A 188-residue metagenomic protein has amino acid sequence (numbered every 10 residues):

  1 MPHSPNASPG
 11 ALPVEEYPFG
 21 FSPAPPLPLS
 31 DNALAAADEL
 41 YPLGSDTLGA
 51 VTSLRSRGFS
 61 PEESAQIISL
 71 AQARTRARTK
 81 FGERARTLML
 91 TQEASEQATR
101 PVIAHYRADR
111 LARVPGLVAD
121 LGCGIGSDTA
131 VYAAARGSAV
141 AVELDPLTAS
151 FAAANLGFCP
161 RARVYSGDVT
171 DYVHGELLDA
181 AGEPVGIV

Functional and structural regions predicted by a protein language model:
M1-V188: SAM-dependent transferase fold signal centered on methyltransferase-like domains, encompassing both Class I
